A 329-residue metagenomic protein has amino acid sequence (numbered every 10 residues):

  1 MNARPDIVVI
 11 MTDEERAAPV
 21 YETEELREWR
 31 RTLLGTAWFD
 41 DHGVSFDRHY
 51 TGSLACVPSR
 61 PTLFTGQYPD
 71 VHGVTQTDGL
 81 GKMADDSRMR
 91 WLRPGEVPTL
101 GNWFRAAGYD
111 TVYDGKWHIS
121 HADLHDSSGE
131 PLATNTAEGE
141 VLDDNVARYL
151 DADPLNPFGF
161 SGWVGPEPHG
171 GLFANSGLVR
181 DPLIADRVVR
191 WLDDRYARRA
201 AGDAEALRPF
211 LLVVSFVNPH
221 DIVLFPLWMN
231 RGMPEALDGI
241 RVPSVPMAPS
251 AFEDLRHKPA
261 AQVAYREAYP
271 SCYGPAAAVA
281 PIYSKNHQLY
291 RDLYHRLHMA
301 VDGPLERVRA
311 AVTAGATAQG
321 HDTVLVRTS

Functional and structural regions predicted by a protein language model:
M1-D47, S53: Active-site-proximal N-terminal segment of extracellular/periplasmic enzymes that hydrolyze or transfer
N2-A3, E14-W29, D203-R208, F216-S329: Active-site-proximal cap/lid insertion segments
A3-I7, H42-D47, A107-V112, L207-V214 (+1 more regions): Loop/turn elements at helix/coil->beta-strand transitions in domains of secreted/extracellular proteins
V20-E24, Y50, D86-P94, G171-V179 (+1 more regions): Active-site rim elements
T23-R27, H42-Q67, T75, Y113-L124 (+2 more regions): Short, solvent-exposed turn/loop segments enriched in Gly/Ser/Thr/Pro and often Arg
T36, G101, L192, L305 (+1 more regions): Hydrophobic core positions within the conserved protein kinase catalytic domain
T65-L207, V223-L227, E235: Catalytic-site neighborhoods of secreted/periplasmic enzymes that process anionic sulfate/phosphate groups
